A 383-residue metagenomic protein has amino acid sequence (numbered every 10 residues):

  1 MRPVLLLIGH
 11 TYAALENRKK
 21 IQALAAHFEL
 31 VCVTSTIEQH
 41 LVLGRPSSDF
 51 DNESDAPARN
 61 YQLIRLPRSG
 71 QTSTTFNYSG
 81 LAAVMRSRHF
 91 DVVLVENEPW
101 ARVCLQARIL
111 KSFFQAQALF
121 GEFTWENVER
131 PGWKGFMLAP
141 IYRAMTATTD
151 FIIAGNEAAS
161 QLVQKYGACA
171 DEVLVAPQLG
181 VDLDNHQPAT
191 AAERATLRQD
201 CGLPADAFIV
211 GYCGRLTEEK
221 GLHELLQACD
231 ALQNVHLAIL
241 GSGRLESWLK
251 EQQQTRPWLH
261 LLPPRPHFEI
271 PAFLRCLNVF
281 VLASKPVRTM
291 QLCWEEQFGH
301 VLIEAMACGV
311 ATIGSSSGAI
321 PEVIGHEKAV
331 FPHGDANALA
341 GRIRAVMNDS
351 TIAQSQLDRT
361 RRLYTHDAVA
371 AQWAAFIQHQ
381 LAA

Functional and structural regions predicted by a protein language model:
L6, P204-K220, L226-D230: Conserved donor-binding/catalytic core segment of Leloir-type glycosyltransferases
Y12-A13, E98-W100, A116-F136, T148-F151: A short, histidine- and acid-enriched strand-loop-helix "catalytic/donor-clamping" loop that lines the nucleotide-sugar
Y142-R194, H300: Donor nucleotide-sugar binding/catalytic pocket of nucleotide-sugar-dependent glycosyltransferases
S247-L274, V279: Nucleotide-activated donor-binding/catalytic signature segment of Leloir-type glycosyltransferases, i.e., the conserved
R275-E295, V310: Acidic donor-binding loop of glycosyltransferase active sites
L282, L302-A307, A311-G314: Short hydrophobic beta-strand element within catalytic cores of glycosyltransferases and related nucleotide-activated
S316, H326-A336, R344-S350: Conserved acidic donor-binding segment of nucleotide-sugar-dependent glycosyltransferases
N348-A382: A charged, aromatic-enriched C-terminal amphipathic alpha-helix characteristic of glycosyltransferases across folds
